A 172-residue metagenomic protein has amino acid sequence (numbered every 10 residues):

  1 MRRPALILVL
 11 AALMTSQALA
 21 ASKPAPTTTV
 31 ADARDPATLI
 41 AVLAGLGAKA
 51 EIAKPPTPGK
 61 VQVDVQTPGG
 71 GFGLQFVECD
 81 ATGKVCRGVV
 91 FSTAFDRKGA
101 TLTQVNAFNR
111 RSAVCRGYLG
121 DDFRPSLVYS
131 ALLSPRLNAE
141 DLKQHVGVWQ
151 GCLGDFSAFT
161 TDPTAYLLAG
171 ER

Functional and structural regions predicted by a protein language model:
M1-P4: Positively charged n-region of N-terminal signal peptides that target proteins for export
I7-S16: Bacterial N-terminal signal peptides
A21-G83, G170-R172: N-terminal secretory signal peptides
A25-V30, V90-A94, A131-K143: Second-shell loop/turn segments in exported
V30, C86-V128: Short, internal acidic amphipathic alpha-helical interface segments that mediate docking to partner proteins
K54-P56, T67, F76-E78, T93-F95 (+2 more regions): A mature extracytoplasmic/lumenal domain signature
V114-S157: A short, solvent-exposed beta-edge/loop patch
T161-R172: Short, highly charged C-terminal tails/helix-capping segments
